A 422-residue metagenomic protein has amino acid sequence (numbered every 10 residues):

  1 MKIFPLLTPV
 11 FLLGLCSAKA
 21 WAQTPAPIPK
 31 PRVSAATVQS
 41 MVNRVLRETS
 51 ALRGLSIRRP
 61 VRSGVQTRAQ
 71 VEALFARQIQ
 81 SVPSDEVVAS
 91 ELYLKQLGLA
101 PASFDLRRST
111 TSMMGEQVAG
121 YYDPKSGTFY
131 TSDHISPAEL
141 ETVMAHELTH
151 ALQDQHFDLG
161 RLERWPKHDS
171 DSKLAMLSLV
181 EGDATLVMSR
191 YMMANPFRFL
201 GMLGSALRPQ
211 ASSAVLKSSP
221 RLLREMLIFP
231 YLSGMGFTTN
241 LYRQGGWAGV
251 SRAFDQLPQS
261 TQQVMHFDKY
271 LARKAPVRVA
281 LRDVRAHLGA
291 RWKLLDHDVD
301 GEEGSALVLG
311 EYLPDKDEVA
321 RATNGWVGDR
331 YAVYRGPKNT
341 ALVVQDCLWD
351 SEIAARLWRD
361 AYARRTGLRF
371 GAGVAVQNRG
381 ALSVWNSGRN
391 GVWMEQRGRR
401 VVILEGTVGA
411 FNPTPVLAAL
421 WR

Functional and structural regions predicted by a protein language model:
Q23-F104: A metal-dependent hydrolase signature that marks the N-terminal structural subdomain at the beginning of catalytic folds
V45, D154-S205: Post-HExxH zinc-binding segment in Zn-dependent metallohydrolases
T49, T142-L159, A184-T185, T238 (+1 more regions): Active-site recognition of the HExxH zinc-binding catalytic motif
R58-Q78, W165-D171, G201-A211, Q256-Q259: Acidic helix-start/capping segments at beta-turn-to-alpha-helix junctions
A73-D85, D105-S126: Catalytic zinc-binding patch centered on the HExxH motif and its immediate surroundings that defines zinc-dependent
G127-A145, S172-M176: Short pre-active-site segment immediately N-terminal to the catalytic Zn-binding motif
A214-D346, A354: Pan-zinc metallopeptidase signature
V327-R422: C-terminal soluble interaction/assembly domains
